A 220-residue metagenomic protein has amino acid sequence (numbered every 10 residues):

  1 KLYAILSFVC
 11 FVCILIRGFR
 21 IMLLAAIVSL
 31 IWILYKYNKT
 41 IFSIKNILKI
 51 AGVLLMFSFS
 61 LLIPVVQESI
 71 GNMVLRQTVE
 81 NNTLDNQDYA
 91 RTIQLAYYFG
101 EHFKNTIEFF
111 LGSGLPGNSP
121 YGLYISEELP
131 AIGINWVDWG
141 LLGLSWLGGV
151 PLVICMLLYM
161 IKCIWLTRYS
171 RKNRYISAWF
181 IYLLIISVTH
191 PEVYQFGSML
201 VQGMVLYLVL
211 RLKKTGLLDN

Functional and structural regions predicted by a protein language model:
K1-E68, M204-L208, L212: Hydrophobic alpha-helical segments of polytopic membrane proteins
L2-Y3, I21-A25, N173-I176, Y194-L200: Short, aromatic-rich membrane-interface segments at the entry and exit of alpha-helical transmembrane domains
I5-V12, S29, Y159-M160, W179-S187: Hydrophobic, membrane-inserted alpha-helices
F19, V137-G140, S145-L152, E192-V201: Membrane-interface micro-motifs in multi-pass membrane enzymes
S58-A90, E101: Aromatic-rich transmembrane-lumenal/periplasmic boundary elements in polytopic membrane proteins
N81-G148: Long extracytoplasmic/lumenal interhelical loops at the membrane interface of multi-pass membrane proteins
L144-L184, L218: Hydrophobic transmembrane alpha-helices and their immediate junctions
A178-I186, V193-N220: Transmembrane alpha-helices of multi-pass inner-membrane enzymes
